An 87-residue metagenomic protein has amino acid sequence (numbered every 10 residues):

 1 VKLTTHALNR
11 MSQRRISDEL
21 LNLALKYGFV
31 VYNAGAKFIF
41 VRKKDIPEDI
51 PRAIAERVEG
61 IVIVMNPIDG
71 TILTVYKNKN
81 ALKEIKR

Functional and structural regions predicted by a protein language model:
V1-R87: Ribonuclease/tRNase effector modules and their secretory precursors
